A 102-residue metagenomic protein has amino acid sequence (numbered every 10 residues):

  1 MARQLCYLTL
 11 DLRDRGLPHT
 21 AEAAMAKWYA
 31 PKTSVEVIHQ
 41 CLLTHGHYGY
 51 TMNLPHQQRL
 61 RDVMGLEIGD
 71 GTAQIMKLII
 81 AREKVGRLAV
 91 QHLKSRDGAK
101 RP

Functional and structural regions predicted by a protein language model:
M1-P102: Alpha-helical interface subdomain recognition
